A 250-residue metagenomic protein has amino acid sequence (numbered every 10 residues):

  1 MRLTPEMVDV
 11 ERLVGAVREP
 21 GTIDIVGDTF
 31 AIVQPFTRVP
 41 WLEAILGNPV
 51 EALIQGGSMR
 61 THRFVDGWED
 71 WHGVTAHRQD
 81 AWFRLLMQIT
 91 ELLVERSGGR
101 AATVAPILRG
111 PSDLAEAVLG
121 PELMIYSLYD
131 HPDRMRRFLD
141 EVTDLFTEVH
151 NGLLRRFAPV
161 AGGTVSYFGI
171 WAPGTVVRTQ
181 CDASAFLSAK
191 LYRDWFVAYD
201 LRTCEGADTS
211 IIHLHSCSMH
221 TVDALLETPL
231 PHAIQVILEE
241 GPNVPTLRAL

Functional and structural regions predicted by a protein language model:
M1-R2, R12-F36, W41-G47, A76-L250: Active-site loop segments of alpha/beta catalytic cores
E6-D9: Outer-membrane beta-barrel proteins
G47-I54: Conserved oxyanion/phosphate-binding beta-strand-loop segments in alpha/beta enzyme cores
I54-E91: A gly/proline- and charged-residue-enriched helix-loop-helix capping module
